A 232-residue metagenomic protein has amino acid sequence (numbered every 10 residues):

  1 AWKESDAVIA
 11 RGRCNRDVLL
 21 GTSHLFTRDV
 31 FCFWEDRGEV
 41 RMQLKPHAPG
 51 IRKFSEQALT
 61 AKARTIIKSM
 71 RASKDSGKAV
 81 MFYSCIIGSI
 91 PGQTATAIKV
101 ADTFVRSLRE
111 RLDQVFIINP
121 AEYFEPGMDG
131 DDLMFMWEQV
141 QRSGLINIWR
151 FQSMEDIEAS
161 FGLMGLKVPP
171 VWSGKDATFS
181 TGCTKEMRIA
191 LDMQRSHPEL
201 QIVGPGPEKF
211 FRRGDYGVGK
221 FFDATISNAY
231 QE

Functional and structural regions predicted by a protein language model:
A1-S76: C-terminal functional extensions of proteins
F54-E232: Conserved catalytic or regulatory cores that recognize and/or transform ribose-phosphate-containing ligands
